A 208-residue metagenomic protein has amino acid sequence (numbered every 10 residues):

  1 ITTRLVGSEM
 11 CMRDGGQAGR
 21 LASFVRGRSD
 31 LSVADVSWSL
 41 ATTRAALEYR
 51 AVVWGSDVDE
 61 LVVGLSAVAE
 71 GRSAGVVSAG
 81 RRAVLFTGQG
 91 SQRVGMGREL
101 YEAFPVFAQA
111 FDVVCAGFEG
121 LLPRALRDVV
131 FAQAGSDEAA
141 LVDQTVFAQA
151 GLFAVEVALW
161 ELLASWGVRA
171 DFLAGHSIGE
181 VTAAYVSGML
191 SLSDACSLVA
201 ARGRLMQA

Functional and structural regions predicted by a protein language model:
I1, A51, Y185: Short, flexible active-site loop motifs that bind/organize anionic cofactors or intermediates
I1-E9: Positively charged, low-complexity/disordered segments
T2-T3, G27, A34, S66 (+2 more regions): A generic "cationic amphipathic patch" detector
S8, S73-A208: FabD-like malonyl-/acyl-CoA
S8-R82, Q92, R98, P105: Flexible catalytic loop/linker elements that gate and position reactive groups at enzyme active sites
